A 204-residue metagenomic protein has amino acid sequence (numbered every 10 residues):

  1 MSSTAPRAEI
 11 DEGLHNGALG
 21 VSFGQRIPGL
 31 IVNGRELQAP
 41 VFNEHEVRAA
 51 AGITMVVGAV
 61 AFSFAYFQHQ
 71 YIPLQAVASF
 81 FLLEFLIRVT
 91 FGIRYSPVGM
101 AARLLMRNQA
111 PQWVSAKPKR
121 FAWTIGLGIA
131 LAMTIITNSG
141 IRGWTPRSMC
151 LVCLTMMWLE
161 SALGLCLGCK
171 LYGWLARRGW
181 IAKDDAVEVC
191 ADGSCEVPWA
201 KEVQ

Functional and structural regions predicted by a protein language model:
S2-Q204: Membrane-interfacial helix-loop segments of redox and metal-homeostasis proteins, especially TM-loop-TM junctions
